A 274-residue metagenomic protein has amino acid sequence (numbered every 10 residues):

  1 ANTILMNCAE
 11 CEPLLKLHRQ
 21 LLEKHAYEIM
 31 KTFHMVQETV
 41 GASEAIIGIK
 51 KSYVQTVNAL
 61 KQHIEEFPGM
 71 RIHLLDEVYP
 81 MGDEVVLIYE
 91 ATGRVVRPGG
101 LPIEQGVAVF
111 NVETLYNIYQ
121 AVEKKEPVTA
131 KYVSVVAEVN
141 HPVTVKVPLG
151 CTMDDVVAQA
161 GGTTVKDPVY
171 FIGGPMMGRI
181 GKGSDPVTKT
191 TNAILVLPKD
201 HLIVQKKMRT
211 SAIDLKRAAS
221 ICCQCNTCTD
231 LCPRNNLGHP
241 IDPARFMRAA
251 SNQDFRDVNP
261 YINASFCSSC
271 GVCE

Functional and structural regions predicted by a protein language model:
A1-E90, R256-E274: Iron-sulfur-cluster electron-transfer modules
A1-I4, C8-I29, K124-N140, V145-T164 (+2 more regions): Conserved mixed alpha/beta catalytic, RNA-binding, or beta-rich assembly cores of soluble enzyme, regulatory
A9-E10, Y27, H34-A42, Q62-G69 (+8 more regions): Generic secondary-structure signature for well-ordered alpha-helical cores
L22, A26-I29, Y53, V57 (+12 more regions): Generic structural signal for well-ordered, non-membrane alpha-helical segments in soluble metabolic enzymes
G41-M153, Q159-K166, G174: Hydrophobic alpha-helical positions that pack around
I47, D167-P168, D242, P260: Residue-level detector of family-conserved "landmark" positions at structurally sensitive sites
K50, E104-A108, P142-V147, A218-C223 (+2 more regions): Hydrophobic alpha-helical scaffolding
L197-A219, T229, N235-E274: Ferredoxin-type iron-sulfur electron-transfer modules in oxidoreductases and energy-metabolism complexes
